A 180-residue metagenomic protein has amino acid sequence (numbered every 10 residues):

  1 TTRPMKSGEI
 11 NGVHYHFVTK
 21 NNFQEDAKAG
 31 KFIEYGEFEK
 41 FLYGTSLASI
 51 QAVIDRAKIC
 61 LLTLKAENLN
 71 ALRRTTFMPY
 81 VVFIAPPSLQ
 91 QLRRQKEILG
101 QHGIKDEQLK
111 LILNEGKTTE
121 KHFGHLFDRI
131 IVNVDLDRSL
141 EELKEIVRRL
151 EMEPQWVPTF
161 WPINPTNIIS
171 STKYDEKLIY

Functional and structural regions predicted by a protein language model:
T2-C60: ATP-dependent small-molecule kinase phosphotransfer cores that center on conserved nucleotide phosphate-binding segments
T2-G8, Q24-E25, Y43, N68-A71 (+4 more regions): Eukaryotic short linear interaction motifs
R3-S7, A29-Y35, A71-H125, R129 (+1 more regions): A glycine- and Lys/Arg-enriched "phosphate-lid" helix/loop adjacent to the NTP-binding pocket of small-molecule kinases
H16-T19, F83, V132: Structural signal for conserved beta-strand scaffold positions within catalytic alpha/beta enzyme cores
L42-G44, K58-T63, E67-L69, R73 (+1 more regions): Amphipathic alpha-helical interface segments within eukaryotic helical scaffold and small GTPase-regulatory domains
L64-K65, P86, V134: Glycine-rich, N-terminal phosphate-binding loop of Rossmann-like dinucleotide-binding domains
L69, H102-Y180: Small-molecule kinase domains that catalyze NTP-dependent phosphoryl transfer to phosphate-bearing small molecules
